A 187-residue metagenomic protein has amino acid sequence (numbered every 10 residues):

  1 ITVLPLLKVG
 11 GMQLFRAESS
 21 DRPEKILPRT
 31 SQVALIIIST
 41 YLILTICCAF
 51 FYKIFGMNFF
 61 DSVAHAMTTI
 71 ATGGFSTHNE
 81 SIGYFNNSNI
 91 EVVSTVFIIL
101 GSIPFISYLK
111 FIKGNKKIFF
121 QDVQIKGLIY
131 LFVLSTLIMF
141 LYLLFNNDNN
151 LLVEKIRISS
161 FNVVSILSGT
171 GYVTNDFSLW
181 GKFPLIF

Functional and structural regions predicted by a protein language model:
I1-F187: Membrane-proximal intracellular helices of multi-pass ion channels
